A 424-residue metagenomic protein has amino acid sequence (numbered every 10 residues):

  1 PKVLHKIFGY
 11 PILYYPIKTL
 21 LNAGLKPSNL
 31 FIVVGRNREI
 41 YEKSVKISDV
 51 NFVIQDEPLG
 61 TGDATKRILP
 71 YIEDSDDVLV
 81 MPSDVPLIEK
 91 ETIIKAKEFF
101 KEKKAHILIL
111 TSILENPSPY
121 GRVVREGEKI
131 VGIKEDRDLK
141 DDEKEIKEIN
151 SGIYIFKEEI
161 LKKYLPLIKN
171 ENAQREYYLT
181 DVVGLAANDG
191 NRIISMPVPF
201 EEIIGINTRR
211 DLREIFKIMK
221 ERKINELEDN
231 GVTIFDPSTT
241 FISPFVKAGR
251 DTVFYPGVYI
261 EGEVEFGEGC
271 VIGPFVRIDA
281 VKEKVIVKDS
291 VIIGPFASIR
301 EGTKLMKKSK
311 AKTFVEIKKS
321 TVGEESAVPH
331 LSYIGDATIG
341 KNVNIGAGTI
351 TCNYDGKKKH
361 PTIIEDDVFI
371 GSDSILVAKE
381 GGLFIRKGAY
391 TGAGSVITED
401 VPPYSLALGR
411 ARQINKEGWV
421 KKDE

Functional and structural regions predicted by a protein language model:
K6, Y10-S83, L87-I93, E98 (+1 more regions): Conserved N-terminal catalytic core of the sugar/cofactor nucleotidyltransferase
L13, I68, D84, V123 (+3 more regions): Residue-level signal for inorganic ion chemistry
F31-I32, L79-V80, I107-L110, S195: Structural beta-sheet core signal
V34-G35, S83, S112, V198 (+1 more regions): Cofactor-binding loop segments of dinucleotide-utilizing enzymes, especially the Rossmann-like FAD- and NAD(P)+-binding
S48, I88-A173: Conserved core of the sugar-phosphate nucleotidyltransferase
D74, K147-T240, F245-A248: Conserved alpha/beta core of the MobA/IspD/sugar-nucleotide pyrophosphorylase nucleotidyltransferase superfamily
F235-A311: Acidic, glycine-rich loop-and-beta core segments that form the ion-binding/anion-interacting portion of active sites
V281-E283, V287-E424: Glycine-rich hexapeptide-repeat left-handed beta-helix
